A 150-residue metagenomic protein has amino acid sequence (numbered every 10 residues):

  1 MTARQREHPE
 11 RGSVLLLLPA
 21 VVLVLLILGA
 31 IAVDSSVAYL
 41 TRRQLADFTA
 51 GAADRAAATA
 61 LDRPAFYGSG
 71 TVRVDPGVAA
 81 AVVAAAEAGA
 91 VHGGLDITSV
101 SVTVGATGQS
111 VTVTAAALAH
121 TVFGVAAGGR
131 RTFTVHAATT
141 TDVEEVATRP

Functional and structural regions predicted by a protein language model:
T2-A80: Alpha-helical assembly-interface signal, strongest on the long, hydrophobic N-terminal helix that forms
P9-S13, S99-S110, T140-P150: Short secondary-structure transition/capping segments
D54, L118, E144: Residue-level marker of positions within ordered structural domains that often coincide with functionally constrained
R55-T114: Short amphipathic secondary-structure patches
A115-T121: Generic short beta-strand segments
T121-P150: Low-complexity, S/T/G/P-rich flexible repeat/linker segments used as non-globular hinges and stalks within
